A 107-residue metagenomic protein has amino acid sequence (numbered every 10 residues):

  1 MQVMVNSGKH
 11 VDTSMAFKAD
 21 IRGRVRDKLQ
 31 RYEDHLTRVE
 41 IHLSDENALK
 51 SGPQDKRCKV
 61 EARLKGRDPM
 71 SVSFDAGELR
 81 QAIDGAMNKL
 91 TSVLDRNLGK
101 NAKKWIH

Functional and structural regions predicted by a protein language model:
M1-H107: N-terminal, polar/charged subdomain of small-to-medium soluble alpha/beta proteins
